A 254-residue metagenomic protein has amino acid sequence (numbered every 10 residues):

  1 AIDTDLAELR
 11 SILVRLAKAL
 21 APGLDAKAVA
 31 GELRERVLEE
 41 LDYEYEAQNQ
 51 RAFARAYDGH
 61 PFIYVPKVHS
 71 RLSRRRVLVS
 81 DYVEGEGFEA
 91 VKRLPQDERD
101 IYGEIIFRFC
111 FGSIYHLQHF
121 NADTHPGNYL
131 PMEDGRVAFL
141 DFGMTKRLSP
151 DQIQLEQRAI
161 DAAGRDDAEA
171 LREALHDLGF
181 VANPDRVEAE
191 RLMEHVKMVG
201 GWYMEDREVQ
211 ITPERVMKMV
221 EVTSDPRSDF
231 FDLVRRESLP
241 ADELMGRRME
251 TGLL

Functional and structural regions predicted by a protein language model:
A1-E89, I101, I105, H116-L117 (+1 more regions): Conserved ATP-binding subdomain of kinase catalytic cores across diverse folds
V29-L33, R74, V83-I105, M132-L254: Helix-rich C-lobe and terminal helical cap/extension of kinase-like folds
A122-P126: Hydrophobic HxD+1 residue recognition
G127-P131: Hydrophobic residue at the +6 position relative to the catalytic HRD Asp in the kinase catalytic loop
